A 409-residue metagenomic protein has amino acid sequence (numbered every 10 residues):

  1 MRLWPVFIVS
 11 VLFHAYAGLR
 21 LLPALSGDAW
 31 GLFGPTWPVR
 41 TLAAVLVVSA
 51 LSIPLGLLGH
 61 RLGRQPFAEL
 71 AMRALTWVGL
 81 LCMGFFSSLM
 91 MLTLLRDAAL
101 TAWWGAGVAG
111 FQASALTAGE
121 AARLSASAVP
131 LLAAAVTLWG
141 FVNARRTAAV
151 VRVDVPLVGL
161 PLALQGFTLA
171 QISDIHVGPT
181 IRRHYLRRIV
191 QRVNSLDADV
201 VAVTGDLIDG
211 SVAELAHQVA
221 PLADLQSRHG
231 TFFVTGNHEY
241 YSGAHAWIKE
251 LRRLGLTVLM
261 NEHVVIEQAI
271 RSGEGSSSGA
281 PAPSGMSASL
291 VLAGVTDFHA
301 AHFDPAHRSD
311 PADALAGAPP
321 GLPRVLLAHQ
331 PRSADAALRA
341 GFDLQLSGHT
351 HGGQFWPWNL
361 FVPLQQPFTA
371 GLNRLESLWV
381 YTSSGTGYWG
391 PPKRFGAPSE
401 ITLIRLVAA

Functional and structural regions predicted by a protein language model:
M1-R146: Non-catalytic terminal accessory segments
V151-R152, P156-A409: Soluble catalytic domains of enzymes that build or remodel membrane lipids, polysaccharides, and related
